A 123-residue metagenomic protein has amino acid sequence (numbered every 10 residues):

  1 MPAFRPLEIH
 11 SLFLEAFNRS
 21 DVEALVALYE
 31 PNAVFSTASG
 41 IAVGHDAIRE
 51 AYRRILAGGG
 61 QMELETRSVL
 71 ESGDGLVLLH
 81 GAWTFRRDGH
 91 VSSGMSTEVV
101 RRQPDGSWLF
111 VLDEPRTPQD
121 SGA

Functional and structural regions predicted by a protein language model:
P2-I9, R19-G75, V91: A solvent-exposed, acidic/Ser-Thr-rich amphipathic alpha-helical stretch
Y29, W83-F85, E114: Short beta-strand segments enriched in hydrophobic/aromatic residues within well-folded beta-rich domains
V43, F85-R86: Short, surface-exposed beta-strand-loop junctions and turns on beta-sheet-rich folds
Y52, L64-L70, A82-F85, M95-R101: Hydrophobic/aromatic beta-strand elements that line small-molecule binding cavities or substrate pockets in beta-rich
S93-A123: Short beta-strand edge/turn micro-motifs at domain boundaries
